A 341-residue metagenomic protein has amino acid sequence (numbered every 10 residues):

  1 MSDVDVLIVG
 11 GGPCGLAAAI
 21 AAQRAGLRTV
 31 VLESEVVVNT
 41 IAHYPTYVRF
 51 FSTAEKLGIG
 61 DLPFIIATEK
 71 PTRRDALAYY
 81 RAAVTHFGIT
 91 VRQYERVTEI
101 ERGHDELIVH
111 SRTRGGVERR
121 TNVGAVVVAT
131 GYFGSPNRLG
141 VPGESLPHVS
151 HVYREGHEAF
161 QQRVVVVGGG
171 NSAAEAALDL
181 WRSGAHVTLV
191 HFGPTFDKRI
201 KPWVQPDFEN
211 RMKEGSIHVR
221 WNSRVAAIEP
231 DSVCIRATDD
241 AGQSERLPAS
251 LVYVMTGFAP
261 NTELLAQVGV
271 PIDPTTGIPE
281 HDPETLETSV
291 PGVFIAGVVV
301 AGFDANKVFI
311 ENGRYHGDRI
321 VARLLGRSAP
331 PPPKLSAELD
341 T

Functional and structural regions predicted by a protein language model:
D3-D5, Y94, F160-R163, N222: Phosphate-coordination loops involved in phosphoryl transfer and adenosine-cofactor binding
V4, V123-G124, A249-S250, L286: Local beta-strand N-terminus motif with an aromatic residue
V4-L7, P13-I89, A174-W203, D273-T275: Beta1-alpha1 glycine-rich phosphate/pyrophosphate-binding loop at the start of Rossmann-like nucleotide-binding domains
I8, V31, V166-V167, I295: Hydrophobic Val/Ile/Leu positions in short beta-strands of Rossmann-like dinucleotide-binding domains
G88, R92-G115, R120-N122, R182-T276 (+2 more regions): A Rossmann-like FAD-binding core segment of flavoenzymes
G116-D207: Predominantly flavin-linked oxidoreductase catalytic cores and closely associated redox partners
E144-F160, F258-K307: FAD-site-proximal beta/loop scaffold in flavoenzymes
A296-L339: A conserved FAD-binding loop/helix module that cradles the flavin
